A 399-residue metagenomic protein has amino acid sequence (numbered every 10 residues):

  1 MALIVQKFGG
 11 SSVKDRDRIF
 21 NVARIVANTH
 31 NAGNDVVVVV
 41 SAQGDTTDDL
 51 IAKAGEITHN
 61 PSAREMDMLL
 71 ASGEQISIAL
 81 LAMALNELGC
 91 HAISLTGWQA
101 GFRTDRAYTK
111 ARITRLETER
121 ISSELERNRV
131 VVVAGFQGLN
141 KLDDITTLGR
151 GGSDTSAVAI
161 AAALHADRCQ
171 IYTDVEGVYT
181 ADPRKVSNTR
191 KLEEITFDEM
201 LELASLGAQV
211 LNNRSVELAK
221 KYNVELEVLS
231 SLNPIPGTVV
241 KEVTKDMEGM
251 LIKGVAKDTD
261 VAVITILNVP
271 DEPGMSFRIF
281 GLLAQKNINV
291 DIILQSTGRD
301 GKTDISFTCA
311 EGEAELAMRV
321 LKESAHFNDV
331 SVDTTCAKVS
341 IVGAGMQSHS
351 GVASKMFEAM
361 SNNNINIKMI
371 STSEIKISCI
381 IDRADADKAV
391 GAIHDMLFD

Functional and structural regions predicted by a protein language model:
M1-V216, T308, I381-D382: Nucleotide/pyrophosphate-binding catalytic subdomain
N34, C90, V224, I288 (+1 more regions): Short phosphate-binding/catalytic loops that engage adenosine nucleotides
Q43, V175-G177, Y222-L226, S230-I235 (+4 more regions): Glycine-rich beta-alpha junction loops
G55, H59, C90, N223-E227 (+2 more regions): Non-catalytic alpha-helical coupling and interface elements of nucleotide-dependent molecular machines and regulators
R168-Y172, L226-V228, D291: Short hydrophobic alpha-helical runs that function as membrane-insertion/retention elements
A219: Acidic-aromatic/histidine active-site loop/patch
P236-D399: A conserved regulatory-domain signal marking ACT and ACT-like small-molecule sensing domains and adjacent regulatory
